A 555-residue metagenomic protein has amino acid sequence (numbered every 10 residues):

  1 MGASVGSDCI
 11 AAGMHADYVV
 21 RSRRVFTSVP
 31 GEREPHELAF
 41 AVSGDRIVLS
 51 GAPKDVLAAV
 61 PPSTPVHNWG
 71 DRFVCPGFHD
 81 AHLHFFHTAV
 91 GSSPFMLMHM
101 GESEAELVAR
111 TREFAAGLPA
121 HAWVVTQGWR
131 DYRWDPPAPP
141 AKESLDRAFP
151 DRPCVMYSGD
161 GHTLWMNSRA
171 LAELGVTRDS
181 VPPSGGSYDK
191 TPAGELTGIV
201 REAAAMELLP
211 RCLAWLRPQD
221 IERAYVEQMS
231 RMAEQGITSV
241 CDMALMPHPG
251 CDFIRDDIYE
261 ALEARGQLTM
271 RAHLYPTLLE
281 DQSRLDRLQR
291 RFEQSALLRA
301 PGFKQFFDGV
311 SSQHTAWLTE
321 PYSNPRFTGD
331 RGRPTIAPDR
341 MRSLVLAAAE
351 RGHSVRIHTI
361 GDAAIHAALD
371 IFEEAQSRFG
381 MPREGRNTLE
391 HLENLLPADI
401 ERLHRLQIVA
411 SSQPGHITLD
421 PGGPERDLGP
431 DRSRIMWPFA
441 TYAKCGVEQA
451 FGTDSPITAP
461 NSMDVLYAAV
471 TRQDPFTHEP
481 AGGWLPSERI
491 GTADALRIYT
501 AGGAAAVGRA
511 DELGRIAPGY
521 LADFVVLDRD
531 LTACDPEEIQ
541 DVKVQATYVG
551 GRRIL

Functional and structural regions predicted by a protein language model:
M1-G13: N-terminal amphipathic/basic-hydrophobic helices that include classical n-h-c signal peptides and signal-anchor
I10-R21, F26, P30-D286, Q305 (+8 more regions): Divalent metal-binding segments
R21, S43-G44, F307, A517-Y520 (+1 more regions): A cytosolic small-molecule/anion-sensing beta-strand core signal
H84, L297-T315, I408-T418: Non-cysteine beta-strand/loop elements that form the S-adenosyl-L-methionine
E263-R265, Q289-L298, L403-R405: Acidic (Asp/Glu)-rich catalytic clusters
L346-R356, A363-N387, L392, P397-E401 (+3 more regions): His/Asp/Glu-enriched, well-ordered alpha-helical/loop segment that forms or immediately abuts the divalent-metal
